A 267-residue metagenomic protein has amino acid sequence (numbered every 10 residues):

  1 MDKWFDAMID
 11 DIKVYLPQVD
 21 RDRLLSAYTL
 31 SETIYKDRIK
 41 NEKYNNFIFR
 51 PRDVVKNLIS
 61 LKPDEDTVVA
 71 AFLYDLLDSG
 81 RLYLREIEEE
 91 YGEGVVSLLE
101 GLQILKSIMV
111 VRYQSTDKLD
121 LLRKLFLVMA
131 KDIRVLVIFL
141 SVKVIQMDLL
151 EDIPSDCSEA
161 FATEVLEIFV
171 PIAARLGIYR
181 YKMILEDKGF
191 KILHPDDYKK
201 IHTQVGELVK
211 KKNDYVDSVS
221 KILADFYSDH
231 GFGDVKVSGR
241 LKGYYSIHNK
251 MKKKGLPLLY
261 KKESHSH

Functional and structural regions predicted by a protein language model:
M1-L16, T33-K40, I48-S60, S79 (+4 more regions): Nucleic-acid processing machinery
I12-A27, L84-G94: Short, mixed-charge amphipathic alpha-helical segments
R21-E32, I48, V96-Q103, E186: Short, well-structured alpha-helical segments
S31, A71-Y74, L99, V142 (+1 more regions): Conserved structural-core and active-site-/substrate-pathway-adjacent residues in large, well-folded domains of enzymes
F49, D53, D64-L73, G94-L98 (+2 more regions): Alpha-helical scaffolds flanking conserved acidic
L73-S107: Hydrophobic or amphipathic alpha-helical targeting/insertion segments
